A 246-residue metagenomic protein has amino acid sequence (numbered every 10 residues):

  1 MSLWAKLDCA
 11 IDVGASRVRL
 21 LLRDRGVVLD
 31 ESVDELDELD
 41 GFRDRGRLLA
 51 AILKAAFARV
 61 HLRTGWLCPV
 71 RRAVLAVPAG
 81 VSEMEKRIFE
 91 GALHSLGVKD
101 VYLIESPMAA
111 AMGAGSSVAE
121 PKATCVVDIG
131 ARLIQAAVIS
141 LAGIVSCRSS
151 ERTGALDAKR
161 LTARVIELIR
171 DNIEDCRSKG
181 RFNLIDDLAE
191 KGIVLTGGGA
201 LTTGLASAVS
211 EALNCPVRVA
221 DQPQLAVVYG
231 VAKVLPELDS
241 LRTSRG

Functional and structural regions predicted by a protein language model:
M1-A15, R19-V126, I139-I193, A200-V228 (+1 more regions): Nucleotide/phosphate-binding catalytic cleft detector across ATP-hydrolyzing and phosphate-transferring enzymes
G130-R132, G198: Gly/Ser-rich catalytic serine loop of serine hydrolases
Q135-A137: A structural feature that tracks compact, well-ordered secondary-structure segments with a strong bias toward
